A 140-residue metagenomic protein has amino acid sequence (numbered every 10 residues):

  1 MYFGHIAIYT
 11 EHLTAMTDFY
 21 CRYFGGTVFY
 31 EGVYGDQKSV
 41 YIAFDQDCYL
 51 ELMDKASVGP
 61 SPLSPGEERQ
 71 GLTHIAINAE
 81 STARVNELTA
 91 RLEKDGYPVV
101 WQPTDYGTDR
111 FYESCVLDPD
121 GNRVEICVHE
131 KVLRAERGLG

Functional and structural regions predicted by a protein language model:
M1-T17, L72-I77, E130-G140: N-terminal beta-strand motif that seeds the catalytic metal site of vicinal oxygen chelate
A7, A56, S81, D120 (+1 more regions): Short, flexible active-site-adjacent loop segments at beta-strand->alpha-helix junctions, enriched in small/polar
I8-L50, D54-S57: Core segments of cupin and vicinal oxygen chelate
D36, G71, R110: Exposed loop/turn and edge beta-strand positions of beta-sandwich/beta-sheet ligand-binding modules
Q37, S57-L63, L133-A135: A short, acidic/glycine-rich surface segment
P65-Q70: Short, flexible turn/loop "capping" segments at secondary-structure junctions
I77-T89: Mid-chain, well-packed structural core segment of small domains
T89-G140: Vicinal oxygen chelate
